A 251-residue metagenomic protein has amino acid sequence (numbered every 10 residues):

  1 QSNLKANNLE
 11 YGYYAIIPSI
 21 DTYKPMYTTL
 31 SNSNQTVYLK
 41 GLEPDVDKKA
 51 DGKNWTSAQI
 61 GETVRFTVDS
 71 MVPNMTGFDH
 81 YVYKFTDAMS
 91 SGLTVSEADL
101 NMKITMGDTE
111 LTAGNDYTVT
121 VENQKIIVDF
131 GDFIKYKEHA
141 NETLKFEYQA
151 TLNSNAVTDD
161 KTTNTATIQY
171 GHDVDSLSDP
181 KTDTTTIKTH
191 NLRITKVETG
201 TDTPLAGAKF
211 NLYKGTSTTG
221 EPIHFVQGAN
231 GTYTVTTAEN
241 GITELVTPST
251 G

Functional and structural regions predicted by a protein language model:
Q1-G251: Solvent-exposed loop/turn and edge beta-strand elements of beta-rich ligand-binding domains
